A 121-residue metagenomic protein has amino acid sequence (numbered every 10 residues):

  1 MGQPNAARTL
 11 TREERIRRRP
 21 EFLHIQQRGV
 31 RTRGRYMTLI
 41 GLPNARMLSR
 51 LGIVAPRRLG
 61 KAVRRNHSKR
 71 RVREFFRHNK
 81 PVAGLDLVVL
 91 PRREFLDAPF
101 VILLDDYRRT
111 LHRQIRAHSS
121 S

Functional and structural regions predicted by a protein language model:
M1-S121: Positively charged, solvent-exposed patches that mediate nucleic-acid binding
